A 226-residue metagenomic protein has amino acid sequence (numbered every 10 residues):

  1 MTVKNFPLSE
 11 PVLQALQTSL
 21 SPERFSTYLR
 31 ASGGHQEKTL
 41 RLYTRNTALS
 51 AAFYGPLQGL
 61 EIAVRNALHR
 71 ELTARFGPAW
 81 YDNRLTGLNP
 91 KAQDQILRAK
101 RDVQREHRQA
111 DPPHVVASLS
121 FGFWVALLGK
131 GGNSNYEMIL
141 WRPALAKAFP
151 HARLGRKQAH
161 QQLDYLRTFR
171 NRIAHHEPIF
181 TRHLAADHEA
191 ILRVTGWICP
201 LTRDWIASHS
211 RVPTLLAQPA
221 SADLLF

Functional and structural regions predicted by a protein language model:
M1-N171, H175-A185, E189-F226: Amphipathic alpha-helical interface elements
